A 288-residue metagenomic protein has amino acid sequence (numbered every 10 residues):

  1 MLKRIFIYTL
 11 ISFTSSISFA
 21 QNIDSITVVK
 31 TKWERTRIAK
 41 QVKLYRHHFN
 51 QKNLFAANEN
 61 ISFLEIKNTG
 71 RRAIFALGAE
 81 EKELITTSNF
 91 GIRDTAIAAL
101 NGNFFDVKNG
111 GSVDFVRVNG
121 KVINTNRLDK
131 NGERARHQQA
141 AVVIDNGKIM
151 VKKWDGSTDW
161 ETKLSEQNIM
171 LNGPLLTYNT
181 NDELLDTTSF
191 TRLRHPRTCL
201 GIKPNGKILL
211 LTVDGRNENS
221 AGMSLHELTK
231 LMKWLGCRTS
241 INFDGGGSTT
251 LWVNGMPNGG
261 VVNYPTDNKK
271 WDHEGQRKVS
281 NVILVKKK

Functional and structural regions predicted by a protein language model:
M1-S25: Bacterial Sec-dependent N-terminal signal peptides
Q21-R134, A140-A141: Zymogen propeptides
N58-F63, Q138-Q139, R194-C199, S280: Short glycine-rich loop/turn motifs
E65, I97-N101, A141-V143, M150-K152 (+4 more regions): Structural recognition of the beta-strand scaffold that forms the well-ordered cores of secreted hydrolase catalytic
L77-L84, G156-W160, V213-N217: Short, solvent-exposed aromatic-acidic interface loops
E83-S88, W160-E166, N219-L225: A short, polar/proline- and glycine-enriched secondary-structure boundary/capping micro-motif
F105-F190: Active-site-adjacent helix-turn-beta-strand microarchitecture at beta-sheet edges that either contains or buttresses
G110-L128, D186-I202, K207-C237, S248-K288: Conserved, well-ordered active-site substructure
